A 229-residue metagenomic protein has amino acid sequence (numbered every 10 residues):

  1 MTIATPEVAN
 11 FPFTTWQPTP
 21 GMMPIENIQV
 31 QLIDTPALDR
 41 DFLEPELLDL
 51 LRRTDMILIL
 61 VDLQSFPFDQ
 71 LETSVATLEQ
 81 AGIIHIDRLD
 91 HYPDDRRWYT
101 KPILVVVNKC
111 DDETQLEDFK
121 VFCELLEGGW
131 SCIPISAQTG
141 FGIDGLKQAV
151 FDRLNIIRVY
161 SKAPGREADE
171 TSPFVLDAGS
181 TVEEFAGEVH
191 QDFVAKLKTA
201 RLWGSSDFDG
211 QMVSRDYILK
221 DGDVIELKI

Functional and structural regions predicted by a protein language model:
M1-E7, W16: A conserved segment at the C-terminal end of the G1
A9-N10, E44-L47, M212-R215: Short beta-alpha junctions and helix-cap segments that line functional grooves
F13-P20: Short, glycine/charge-rich beta-strand/loop segments that flank catalytic centers and engage negatively charged groups
M22-V30, R40-P134: Conserved C-terminal guanine-recognition region of P-loop GTPase G domains, centered on the G4
D34: Conserved active-site aspartate in kinases
I86-I229: C-terminal-of-GTPase-core extension/linker across diverse P-loop GTPases
